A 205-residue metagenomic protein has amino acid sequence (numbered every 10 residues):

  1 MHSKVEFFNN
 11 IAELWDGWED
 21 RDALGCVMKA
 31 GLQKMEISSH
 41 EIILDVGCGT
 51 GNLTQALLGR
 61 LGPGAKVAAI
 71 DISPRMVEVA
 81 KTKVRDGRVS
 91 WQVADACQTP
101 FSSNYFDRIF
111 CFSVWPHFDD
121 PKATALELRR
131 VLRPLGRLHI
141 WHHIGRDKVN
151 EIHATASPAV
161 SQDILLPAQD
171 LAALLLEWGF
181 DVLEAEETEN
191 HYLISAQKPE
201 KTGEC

Functional and structural regions predicted by a protein language model:
M1-E36, N52-A56, M76-V79, R146-D147 (+2 more regions): Conserved class I S-adenosyl-L-methionine
L44-V46, T50-Q98: Class I SAM-dependent methyltransferase SAM/SAH-binding core
C97-R108: A short acidic, Gly/Pro-enriched loop at the edge of an enzyme's catalytic core that lines a small-molecule cofactor
R108-D120: A short SAM/SAH-binding and catalytic strip from SAM-dependent methyltransferases
K122-P134: A short glycine-rich, Lys/Arg-flanked "PGG" loop and its adjoining helix->strand segment in the class I
R137-Q162: Conserved class I S-adenosyl-L-methionine
D163-W178: Short alpha-helix
W178-G179, E186-C205: Core SAM-dependent methyltransferase catalytic element
